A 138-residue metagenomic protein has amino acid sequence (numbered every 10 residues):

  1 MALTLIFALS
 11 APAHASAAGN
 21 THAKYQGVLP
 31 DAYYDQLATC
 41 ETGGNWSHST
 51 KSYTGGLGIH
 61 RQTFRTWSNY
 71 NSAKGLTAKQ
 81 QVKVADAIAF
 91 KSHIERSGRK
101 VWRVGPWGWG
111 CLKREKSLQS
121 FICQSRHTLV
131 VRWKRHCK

Functional and structural regions predicted by a protein language model:
M1-V28: N-terminal prepro-regions of secreted/extracellular proteins
I6, G43-G44, Y70, E95: A general structural signal for well-ordered secondary-structure junctions
I6-P12, C40, E115, F121 (+1 more regions): Low-complexity, intrinsically disordered/propeptide-like segments
P12, L37-E41, I59-T63: Short amphipathic alpha-helical segments, especially helix-boundary/capping motifs
A18, G43-G44, R65: General secondary-structure edge motif
Y25-Y53: Extracytoplasmic/periplasm-facing segments of secreted or lipoprotein envelope proteins
K51-L57, R61-R65, Y70-K138: Catalytic and binding regions of secreted/periplasmic enzymes and modules that target cell-wall glycans
